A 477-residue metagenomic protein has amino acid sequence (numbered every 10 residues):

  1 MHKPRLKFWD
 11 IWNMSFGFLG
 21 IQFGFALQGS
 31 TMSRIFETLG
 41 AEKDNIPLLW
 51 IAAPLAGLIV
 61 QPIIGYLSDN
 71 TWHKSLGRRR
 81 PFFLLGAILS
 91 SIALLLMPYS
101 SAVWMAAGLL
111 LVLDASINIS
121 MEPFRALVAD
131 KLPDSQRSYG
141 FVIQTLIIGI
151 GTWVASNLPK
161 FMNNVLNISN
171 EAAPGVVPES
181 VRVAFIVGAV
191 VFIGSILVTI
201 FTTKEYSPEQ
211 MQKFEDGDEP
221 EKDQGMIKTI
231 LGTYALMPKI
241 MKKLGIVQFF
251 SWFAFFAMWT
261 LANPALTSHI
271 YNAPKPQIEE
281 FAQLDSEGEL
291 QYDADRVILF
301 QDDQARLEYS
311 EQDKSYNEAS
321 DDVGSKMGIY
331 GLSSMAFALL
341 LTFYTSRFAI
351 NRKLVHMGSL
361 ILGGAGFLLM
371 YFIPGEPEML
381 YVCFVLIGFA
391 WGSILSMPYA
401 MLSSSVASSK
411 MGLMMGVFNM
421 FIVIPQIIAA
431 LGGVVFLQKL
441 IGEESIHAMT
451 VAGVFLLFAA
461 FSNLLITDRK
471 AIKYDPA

Functional and structural regions predicted by a protein language model:
M1-W9, S101-G108, I117-S120, F124 (+2 more regions): Intracellular loop-helix junctions on the cytosolic face of multi-pass helical membrane proteins
H2-P54, K243, V247, S251-K275: Helix-loop boundary and gating motifs at the non-cytosolic
K43-D44, D134-Q144, S320, V406-F418: Loop-to-transmembrane helix entry/capping segments in MFS-fold secondary transporters and related SLC/MFSD carriers
Q61-L76, F337-N351, L437: Helix-to-loop junctions at the C-terminal end of transmembrane segments in multipass secondary transporters
F83-S101, I361-G375: C-terminal ends and interior cores of transmembrane alpha-helices in multi-pass membrane transporters/permeases
A93-M97, S101-S120, E378-S393: Hydrophobic core of transmembrane alpha-helices in multi-pass small-molecule transporters, especially MFS/SLC-type
I119-L132, S393-A407: Intracellular juxtamembrane helix-capping segments at the cytosolic ends of symmetry-related transmembrane helices
K353-S396: C-terminal transmembrane helical hairpin of 12-TM major facilitator-type secondary transporters
